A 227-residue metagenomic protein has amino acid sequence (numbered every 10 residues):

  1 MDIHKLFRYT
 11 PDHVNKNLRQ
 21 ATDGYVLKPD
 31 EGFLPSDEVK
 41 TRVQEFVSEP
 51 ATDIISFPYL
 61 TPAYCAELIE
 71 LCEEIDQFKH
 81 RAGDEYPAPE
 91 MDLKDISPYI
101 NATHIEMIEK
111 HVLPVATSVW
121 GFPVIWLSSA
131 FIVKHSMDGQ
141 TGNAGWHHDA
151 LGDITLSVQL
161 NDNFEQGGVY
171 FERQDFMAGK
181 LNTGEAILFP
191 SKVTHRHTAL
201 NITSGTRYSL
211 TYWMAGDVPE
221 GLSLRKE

Functional and structural regions predicted by a protein language model:
M1-E49, E227: Intrinsically disordered terminal extensions flanking catalytic oxygenase cores
H4, H13, N17, H80 (+5 more regions): Histidine (H) residue identity feature
F7-Y9, H13, Y25, F33 (+10 more regions): Phenylalanine-focused residue identity feature
R8-V14, A21-G24, S48-E49, A82-A88 (+4 more regions): Short low-complexity stretches enriched in small and charged residues
L27, E31-V124, D138: Non-heme Fe(II)/2-oxoglutarate
L113-E227: Catalytic core of non-heme Fe(II) oxygenases with the double-stranded beta-helix
